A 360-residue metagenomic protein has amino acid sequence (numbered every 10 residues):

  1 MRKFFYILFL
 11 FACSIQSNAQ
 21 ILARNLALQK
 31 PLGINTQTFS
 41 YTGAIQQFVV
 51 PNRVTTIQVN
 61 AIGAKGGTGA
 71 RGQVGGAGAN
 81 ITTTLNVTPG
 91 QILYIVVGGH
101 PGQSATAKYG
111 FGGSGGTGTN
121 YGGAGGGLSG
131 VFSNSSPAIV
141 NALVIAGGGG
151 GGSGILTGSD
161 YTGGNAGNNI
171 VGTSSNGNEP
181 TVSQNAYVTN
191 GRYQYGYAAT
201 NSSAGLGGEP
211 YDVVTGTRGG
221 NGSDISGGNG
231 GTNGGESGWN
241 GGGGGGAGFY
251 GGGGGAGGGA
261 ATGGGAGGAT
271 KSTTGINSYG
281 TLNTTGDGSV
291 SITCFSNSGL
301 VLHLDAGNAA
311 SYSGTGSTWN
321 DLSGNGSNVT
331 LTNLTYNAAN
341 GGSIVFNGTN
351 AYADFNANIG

Functional and structural regions predicted by a protein language model:
M1-L28: Bacterial Sec-dependent N-terminal signal peptides
Q20-I21, G254-C294: C-terminal subregion of chymotrypsin/trypsin-like serine protease catalytic domains
L22-R24, C294-N350: Extracytoplasmic low-complexity segments
P51-Q58, T88-I92: Extended extracellular/luminal ectodomain segments enriched in beta-structured repeat modules
N60-K65, V96-H100, I145-G150, G252-G253 (+1 more regions): Active-site-proximal beta-strand/loop segments in catalytic clefts of secreted hydrolases
Q73-T83, V345-I359: Secreted extracellular polysaccharide-interacting domains
G75-S203: Secretome/extracellular-domain signature
N86-Q91, F295-L300, N356-G360: Extracellular/lumenal carbohydrate-interaction signature centered on repeated Trp-anchored short motifs
